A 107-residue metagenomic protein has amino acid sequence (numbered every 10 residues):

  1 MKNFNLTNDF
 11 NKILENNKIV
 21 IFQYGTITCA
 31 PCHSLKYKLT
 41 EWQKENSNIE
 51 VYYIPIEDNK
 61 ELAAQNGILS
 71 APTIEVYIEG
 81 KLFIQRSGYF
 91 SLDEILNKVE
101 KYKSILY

Functional and structural regions predicted by a protein language model:
M1-V20, K98-E100, S104-Y107: N-terminal leader/targeting and pre-domain segments
K2, Y52, F83-R86: Structural signal for short hydrophobic segments within the conserved structured cores of catalytic domains across
F4-L6, Y24, K36, Q43 (+1 more regions): Thiol-based oxidoreductase modules, predominantly thioredoxin-like and allied folds used for disulfide exchange
D9-W42: Local sequence-structure signature of Cys/Sec-based thiol-disulfide redox active-site neighborhoods
S34, Q65-N66, L92: Chalcogenol-based redox active-site neighborhoods
N66-E75: Structural micro-motif
V76-Y107: Non-catalytic, surface beta->alpha helical segment in thiol-disulfide oxidoreductase systems
